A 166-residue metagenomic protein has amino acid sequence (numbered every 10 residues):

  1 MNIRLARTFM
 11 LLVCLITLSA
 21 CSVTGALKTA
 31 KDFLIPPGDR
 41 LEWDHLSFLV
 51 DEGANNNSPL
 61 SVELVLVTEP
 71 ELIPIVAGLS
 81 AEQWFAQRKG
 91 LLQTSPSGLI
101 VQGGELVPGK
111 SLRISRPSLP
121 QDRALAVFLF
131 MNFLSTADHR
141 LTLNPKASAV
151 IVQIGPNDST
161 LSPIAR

Functional and structural regions predicted by a protein language model:
M1-V23: Sec-dependent bacterial lipoprotein signal peptides
L15-L41: Bacterial Sec signal peptide processing site at the extreme N-terminus
A26-L34, S135-R166: Glycine-rich, aromatic-bearing surface loops/beta-hairpins
L41-W43, P59-S61, D122-A124, A147: Extracytoplasmic
H45-A81: Early exported N-terminus immediately downstream of N-terminal targeting peptides
S61-E63, L106-P108, R116-L119, F133-P145: Long, folded non-catalytic interaction modules
A77-P120: Tryptophan-paired
R123-L134: A short, solvent-exposed beta-strand micro-motif common in secreted/extracellular proteins
